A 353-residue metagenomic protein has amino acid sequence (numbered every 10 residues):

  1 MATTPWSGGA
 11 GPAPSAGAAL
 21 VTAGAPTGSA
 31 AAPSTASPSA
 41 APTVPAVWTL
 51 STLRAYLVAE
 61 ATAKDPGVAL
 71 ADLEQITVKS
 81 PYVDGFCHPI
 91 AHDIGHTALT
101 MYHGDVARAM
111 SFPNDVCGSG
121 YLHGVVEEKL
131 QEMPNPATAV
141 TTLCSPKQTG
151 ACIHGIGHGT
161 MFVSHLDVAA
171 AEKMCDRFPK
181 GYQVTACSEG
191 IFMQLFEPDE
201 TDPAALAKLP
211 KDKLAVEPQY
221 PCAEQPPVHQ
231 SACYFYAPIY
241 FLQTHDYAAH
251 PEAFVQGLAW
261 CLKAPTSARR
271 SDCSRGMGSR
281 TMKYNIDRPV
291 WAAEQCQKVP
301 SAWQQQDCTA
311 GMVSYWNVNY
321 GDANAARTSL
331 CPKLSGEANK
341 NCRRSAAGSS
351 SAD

Functional and structural regions predicted by a protein language model:
T3-T43: N-terminal low-complexity, Pro/Thr-rich disordered segments that flank secretion/membrane-targeting signals
W6, S37-D353: Non-catalytic tandem-repeat scaffold regions and their flanking low-complexity/translocation tails
